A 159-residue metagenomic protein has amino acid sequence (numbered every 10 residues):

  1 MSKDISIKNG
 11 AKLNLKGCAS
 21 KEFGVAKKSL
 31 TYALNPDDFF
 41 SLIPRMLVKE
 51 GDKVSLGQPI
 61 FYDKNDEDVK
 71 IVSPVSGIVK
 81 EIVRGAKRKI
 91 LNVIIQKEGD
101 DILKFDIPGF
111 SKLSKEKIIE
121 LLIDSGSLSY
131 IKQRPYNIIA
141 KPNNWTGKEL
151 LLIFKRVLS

Functional and structural regions predicted by a protein language model:
M1-L47, Y62: N-terminal, Lys/Arg-enriched amphipathic/low-complexity engagement segments that precede the first folded domain
F23-A26, I71, R84-G85, K141-N144: Replace "in large, NTP-powered and nucleic-acid-processing enzymes" with "in large, NTP-powered factors and other
A33, L47, K70, I94 (+1 more regions): Structured core elements
D38-L42, V54-G57, D66-E81: Generic structural motif
V48-V54, V83-A86: Acidic, glycine-anchored pre-beta loop/turn
S55-D68, L91-G99: Short hydrophobic beta/alpha edge segments that flank linear recognition/processing sites
G85-S159: Buried, small/hydrophobic-residue-enriched core segments of structured protein domains
